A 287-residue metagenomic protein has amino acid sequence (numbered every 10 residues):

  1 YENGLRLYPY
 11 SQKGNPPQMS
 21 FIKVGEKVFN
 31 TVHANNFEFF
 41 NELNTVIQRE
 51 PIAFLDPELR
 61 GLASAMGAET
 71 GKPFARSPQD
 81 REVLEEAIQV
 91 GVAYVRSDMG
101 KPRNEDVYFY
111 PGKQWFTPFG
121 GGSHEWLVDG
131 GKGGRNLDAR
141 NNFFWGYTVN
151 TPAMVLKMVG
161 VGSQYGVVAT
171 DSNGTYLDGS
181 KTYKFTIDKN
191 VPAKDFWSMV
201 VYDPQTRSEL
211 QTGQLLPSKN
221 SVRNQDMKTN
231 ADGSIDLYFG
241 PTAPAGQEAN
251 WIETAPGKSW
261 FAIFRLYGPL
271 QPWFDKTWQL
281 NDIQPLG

Functional and structural regions predicted by a protein language model:
Y1-G287: A compositional/structural signature for long, glycine/proline-rich flexible linkers and loops on extracytoplasmic
